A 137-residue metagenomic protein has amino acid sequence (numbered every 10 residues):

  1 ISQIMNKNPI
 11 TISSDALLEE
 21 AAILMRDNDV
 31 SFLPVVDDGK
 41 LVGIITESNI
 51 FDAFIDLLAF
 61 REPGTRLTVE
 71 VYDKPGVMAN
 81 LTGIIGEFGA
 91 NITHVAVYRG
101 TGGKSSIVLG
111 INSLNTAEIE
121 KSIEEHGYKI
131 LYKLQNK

Functional and structural regions predicted by a protein language model:
I1-P9, E62-L67: Bateman (tandem CBS) regulatory domains
I10, F32-P34, V42, T65-T68 (+1 more regions): Structural motif
T11-D29, V35-V36, F54, M78-F88: The conserved cystathionine-beta-synthase
M25, L33-S48: A glycine-centered beta-loop-beta connector
D52, D56-K137: A conserved regulatory-domain signal marking ACT and ACT-like small-molecule sensing domains and adjacent regulatory
